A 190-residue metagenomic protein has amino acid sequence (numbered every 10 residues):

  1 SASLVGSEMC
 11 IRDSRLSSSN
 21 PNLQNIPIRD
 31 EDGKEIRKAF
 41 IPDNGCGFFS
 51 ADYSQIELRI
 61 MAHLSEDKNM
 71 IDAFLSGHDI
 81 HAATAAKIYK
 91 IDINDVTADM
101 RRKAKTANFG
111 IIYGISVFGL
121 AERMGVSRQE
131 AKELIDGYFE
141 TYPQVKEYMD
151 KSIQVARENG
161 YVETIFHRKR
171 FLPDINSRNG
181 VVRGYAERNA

Functional and structural regions predicted by a protein language model:
S1-G6, I11: Single conserved hydrophobic/aromatic residue that forms the stacking wall/gate of nucleotide- or nucleobase-binding
S7, N44-G47, T106: Alpha-helical hydrophobic/aromatic positions enriched in membrane-embedded helices and signal peptides
S7-E8, R37-F40, F74, F109 (+1 more regions): Aromatic-residue hotspot detector
R12, L16, A86-A190: Conserved catalytic core of nucleic-acid polymerases
R15-D92: Function-dense linear segments that define catalytic or interfacial modules in macromolecule-processing proteins
